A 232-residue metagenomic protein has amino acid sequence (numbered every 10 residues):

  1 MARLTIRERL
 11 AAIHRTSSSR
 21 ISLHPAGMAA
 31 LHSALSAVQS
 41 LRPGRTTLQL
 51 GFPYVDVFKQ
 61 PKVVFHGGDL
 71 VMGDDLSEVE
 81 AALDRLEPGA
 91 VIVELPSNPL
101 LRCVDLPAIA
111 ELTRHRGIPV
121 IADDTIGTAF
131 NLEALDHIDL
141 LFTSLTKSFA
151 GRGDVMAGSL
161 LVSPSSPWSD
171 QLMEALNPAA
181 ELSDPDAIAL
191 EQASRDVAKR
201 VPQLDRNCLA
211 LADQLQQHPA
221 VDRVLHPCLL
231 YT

Functional and structural regions predicted by a protein language model:
M1-T16: Conserved PLP-binding active-site segment in aminotransferase class I/II-type PLP enzymes
I13, S17-H218, L225: Conserved PLP-enzyme active-site core in the AAT-like
Y231-T232: Conserved small/polar residues in nucleotide/adenosyl-binding loops
